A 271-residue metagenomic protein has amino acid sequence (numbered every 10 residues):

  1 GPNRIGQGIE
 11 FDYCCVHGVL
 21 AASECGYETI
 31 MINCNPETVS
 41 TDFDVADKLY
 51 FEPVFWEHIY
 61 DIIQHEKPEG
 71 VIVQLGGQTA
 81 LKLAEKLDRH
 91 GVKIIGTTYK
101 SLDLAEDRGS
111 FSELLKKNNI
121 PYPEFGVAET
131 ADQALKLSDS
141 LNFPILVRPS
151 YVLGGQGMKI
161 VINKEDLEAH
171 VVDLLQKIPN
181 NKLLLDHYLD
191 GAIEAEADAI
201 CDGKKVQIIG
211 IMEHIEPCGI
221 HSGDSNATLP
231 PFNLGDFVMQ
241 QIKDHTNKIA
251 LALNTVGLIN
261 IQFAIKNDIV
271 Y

Functional and structural regions predicted by a protein language model:
P2-I261, I265-Y271: N-terminal beta-alpha lobe that positions the nucleotide/phosphoryl donor in ATP/NTP-coupled carboxylate activation
